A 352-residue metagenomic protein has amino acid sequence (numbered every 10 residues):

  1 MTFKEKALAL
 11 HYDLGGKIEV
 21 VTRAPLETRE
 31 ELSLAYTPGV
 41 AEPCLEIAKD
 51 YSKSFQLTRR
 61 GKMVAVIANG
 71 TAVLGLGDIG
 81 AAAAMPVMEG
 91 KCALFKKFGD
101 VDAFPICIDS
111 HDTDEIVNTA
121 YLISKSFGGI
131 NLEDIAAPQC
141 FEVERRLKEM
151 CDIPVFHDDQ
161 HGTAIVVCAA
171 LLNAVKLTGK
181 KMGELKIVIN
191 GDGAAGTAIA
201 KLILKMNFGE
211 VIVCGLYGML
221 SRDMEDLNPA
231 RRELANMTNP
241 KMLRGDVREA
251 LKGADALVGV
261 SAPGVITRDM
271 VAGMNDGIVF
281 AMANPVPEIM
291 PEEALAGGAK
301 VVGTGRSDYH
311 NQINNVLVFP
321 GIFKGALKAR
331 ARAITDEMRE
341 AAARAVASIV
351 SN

Functional and structural regions predicted by a protein language model:
M1-I153: N-terminal ligand-binding/catalytic initiation module
Y12, F55-R60, K96-K97, L122-S124 (+7 more regions): Solvent-exposed alpha-helices and their adjacent loops that cap or buttress functional pockets in soluble metabolic
N69-T71, I79, I108-D109, D134-A137 (+5 more regions): Short, ordered loop/turn segments at secondary-structure junctions
L74, I79-K96, H157, H161 (+1 more regions): Glycine-rich phosphate/diphosphate-binding loop of Rossmann-like nucleotide-binding domains
P105, N131-D134, V155-D158, I189 (+4 more regions): General beta-strand structural signal in soluble alpha/beta enzymes
D158-D159, T178, A281-N352: Adenosine-phosphate binding glycine-rich loop
R232-V301, R306-D308: Rossmann-like adenosine-cofactor binding region
